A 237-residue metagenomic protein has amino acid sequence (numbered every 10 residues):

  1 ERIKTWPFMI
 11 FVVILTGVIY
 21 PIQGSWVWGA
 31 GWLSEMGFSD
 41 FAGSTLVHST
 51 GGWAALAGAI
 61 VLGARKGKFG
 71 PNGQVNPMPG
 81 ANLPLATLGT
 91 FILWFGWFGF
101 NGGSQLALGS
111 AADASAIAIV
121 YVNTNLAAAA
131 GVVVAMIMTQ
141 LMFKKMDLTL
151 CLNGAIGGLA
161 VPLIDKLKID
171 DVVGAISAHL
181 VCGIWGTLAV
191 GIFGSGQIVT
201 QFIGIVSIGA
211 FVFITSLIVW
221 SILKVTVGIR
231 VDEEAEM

Functional and structural regions predicted by a protein language model:
E1-M237: Hydrophobic alpha-helical transmembrane bundles of multi-pass membrane proteins
